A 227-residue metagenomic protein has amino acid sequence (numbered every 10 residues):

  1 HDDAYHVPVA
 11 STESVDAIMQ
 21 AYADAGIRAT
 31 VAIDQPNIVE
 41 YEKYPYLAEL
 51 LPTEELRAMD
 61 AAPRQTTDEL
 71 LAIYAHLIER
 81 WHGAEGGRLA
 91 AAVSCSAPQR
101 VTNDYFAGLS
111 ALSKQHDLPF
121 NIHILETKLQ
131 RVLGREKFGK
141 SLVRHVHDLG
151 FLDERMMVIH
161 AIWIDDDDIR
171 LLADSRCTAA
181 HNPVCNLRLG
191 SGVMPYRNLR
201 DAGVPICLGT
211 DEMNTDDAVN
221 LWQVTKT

Functional and structural regions predicted by a protein language model:
H1-V7: A short, small-residue-rich loop immediately preceding and capping a beta-strand
D2, I122, I159, L208-T210: Active-site flanking residues adjacent to catalytic metal/cofactor-binding acidic residues
P8-A161: Metal-coordinating catalytic core of metallo-dependent amide/deamination hydrolases
Y41-P45, K128-K140, D166-A173, G190-L199 (+1 more regions): Histidine/acidic-residue-rich catalytic or RNA/ligand-binding cores of hydrolases and nuclease-related proteins
E126, P183-L187, D211-N214: Short, acidic/turn-prone active-site loops that include or flank metal/cofactor- and phosphate-binding residues
D148-R155, R197-T227: His/Asp/Glu-enriched, well-ordered alpha-helical/loop segment that forms or immediately abuts the divalent-metal
M156-D165, N182-N186: Catalytic beta/alpha-barrel core
